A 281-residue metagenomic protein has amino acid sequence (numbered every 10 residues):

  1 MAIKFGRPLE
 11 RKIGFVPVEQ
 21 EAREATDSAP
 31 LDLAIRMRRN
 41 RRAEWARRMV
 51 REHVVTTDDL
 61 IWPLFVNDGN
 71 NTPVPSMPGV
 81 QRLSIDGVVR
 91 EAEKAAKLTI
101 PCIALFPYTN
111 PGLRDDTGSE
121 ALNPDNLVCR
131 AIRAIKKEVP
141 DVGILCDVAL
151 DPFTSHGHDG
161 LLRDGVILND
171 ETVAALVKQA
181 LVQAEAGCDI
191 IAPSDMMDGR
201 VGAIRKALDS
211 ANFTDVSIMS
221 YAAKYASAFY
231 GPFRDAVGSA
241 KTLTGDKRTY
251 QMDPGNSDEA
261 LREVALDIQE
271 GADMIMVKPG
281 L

Functional and structural regions predicted by a protein language model:
I3-F5, F15, E19-E21, T26-D32 (+3 more regions): Alpha/beta enzyme core
